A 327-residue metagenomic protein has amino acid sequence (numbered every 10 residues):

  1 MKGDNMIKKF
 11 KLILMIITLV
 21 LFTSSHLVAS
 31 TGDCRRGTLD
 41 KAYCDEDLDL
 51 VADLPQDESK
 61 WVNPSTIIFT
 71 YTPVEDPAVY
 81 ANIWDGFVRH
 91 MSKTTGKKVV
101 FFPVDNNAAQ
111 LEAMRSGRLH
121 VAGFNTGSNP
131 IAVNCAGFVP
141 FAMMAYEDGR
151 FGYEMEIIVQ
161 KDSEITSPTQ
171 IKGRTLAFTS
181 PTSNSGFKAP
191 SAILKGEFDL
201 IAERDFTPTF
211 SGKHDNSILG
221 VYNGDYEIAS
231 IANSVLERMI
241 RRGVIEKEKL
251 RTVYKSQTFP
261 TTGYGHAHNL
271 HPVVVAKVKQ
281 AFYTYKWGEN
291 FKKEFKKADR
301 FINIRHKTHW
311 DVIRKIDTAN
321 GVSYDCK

Functional and structural regions predicted by a protein language model:
K2-G3, I7-K8, S25-A109, K292-K327: N-terminal hydrophobic or amphipathic helices and topogenic motifs
L14-T23: Bacterial N-terminal signal peptides
F69-S92, G127, R150-L219, Y226-I228 (+1 more regions): Bilobed "Venus flytrap"/periplasmic-binding protein-like clamshell domains and structurally analogous long
T72-P73, E147-E156, V244-F282, K296-I316: Periplasmic-binding protein-like
F101-E112, A202-L219, T258-P260: Short helix-initiation/N-cap motifs at beta->coil->alpha
L111-Q170: Acidic, polar ligand-binding/catalytic clefts
A132-M144, M239-V253: Ligand-binding "clamshell"
S183-S185, F282-A298: Periplasmic-binding protein-like
